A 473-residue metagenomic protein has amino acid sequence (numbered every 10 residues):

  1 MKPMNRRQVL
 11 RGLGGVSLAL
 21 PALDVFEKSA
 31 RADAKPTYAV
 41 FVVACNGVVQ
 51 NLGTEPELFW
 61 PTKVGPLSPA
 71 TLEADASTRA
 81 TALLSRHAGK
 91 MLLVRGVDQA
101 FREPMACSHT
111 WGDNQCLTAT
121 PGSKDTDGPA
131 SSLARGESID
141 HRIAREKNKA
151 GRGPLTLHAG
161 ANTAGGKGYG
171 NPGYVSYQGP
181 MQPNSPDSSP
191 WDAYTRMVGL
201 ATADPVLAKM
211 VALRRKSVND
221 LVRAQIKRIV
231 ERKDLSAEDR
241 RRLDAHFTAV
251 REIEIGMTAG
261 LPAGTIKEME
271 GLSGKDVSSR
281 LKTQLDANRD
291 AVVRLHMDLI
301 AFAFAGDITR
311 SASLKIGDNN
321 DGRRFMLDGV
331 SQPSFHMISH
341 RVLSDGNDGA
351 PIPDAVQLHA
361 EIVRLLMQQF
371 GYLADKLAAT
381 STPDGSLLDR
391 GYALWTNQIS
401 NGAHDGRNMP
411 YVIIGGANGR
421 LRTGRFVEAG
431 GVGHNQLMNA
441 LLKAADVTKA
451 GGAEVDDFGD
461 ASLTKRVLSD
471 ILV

Functional and structural regions predicted by a protein language model:
M1-V473: Ligand-binding pockets and gating/stacking loops
